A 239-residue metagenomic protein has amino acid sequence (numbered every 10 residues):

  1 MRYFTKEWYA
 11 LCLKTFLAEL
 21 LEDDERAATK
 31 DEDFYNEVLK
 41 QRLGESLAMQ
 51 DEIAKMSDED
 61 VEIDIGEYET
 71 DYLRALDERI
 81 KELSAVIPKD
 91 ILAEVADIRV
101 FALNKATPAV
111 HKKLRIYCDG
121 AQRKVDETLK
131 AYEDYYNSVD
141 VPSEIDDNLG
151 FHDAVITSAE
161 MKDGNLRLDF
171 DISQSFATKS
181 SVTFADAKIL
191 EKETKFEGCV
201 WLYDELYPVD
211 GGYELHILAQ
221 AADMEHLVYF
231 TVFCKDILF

Functional and structural regions predicted by a protein language model:
M1-F239: Surface-exposed, interaction-prone regions used to assemble/regulate multi-protein complexes
